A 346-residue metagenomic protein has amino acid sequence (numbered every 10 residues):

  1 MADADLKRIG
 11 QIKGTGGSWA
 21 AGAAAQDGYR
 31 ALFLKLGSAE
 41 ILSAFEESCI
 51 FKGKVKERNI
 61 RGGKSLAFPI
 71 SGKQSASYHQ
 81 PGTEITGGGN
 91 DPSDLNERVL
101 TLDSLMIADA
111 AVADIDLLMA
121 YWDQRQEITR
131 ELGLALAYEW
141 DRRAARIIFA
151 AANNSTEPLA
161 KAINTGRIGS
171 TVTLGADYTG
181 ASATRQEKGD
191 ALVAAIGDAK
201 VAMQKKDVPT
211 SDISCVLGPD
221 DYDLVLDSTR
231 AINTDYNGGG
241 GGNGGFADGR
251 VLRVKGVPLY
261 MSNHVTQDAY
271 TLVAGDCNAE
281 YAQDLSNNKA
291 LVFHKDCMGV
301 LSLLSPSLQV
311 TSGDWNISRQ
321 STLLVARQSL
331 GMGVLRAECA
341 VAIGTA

Functional and structural regions predicted by a protein language model:
A2-K52, N59-I60, P69, K73 (+4 more regions): Sequence/fold signature of self-assembling virion shell proteins
I12-T15, A150, A202, K206: Surface-exposed polar/charged interaction patches
I50, R61-G63, Q80, N90-S93 (+3 more regions): Generic alpha-helix structural propensity
G53, W140, A144, T156 (+3 more regions): Residue-level signal for secondary-structure boundary elements
G62, A67, E97-Q124, A194-S228: Structured, hydrophobic secondary-structure cores that serve as assembly/anchoring elements
G62-N96: N-terminal low-complexity, intrinsically disordered segments
I115-A202, G344-A346: Alpha-helical scaffold segments that mediate packing/assembly in large oligomeric complexes
A151, E157-K161, T210, C215-D227 (+1 more regions): Internal, well-folded beta-alpha domain core
